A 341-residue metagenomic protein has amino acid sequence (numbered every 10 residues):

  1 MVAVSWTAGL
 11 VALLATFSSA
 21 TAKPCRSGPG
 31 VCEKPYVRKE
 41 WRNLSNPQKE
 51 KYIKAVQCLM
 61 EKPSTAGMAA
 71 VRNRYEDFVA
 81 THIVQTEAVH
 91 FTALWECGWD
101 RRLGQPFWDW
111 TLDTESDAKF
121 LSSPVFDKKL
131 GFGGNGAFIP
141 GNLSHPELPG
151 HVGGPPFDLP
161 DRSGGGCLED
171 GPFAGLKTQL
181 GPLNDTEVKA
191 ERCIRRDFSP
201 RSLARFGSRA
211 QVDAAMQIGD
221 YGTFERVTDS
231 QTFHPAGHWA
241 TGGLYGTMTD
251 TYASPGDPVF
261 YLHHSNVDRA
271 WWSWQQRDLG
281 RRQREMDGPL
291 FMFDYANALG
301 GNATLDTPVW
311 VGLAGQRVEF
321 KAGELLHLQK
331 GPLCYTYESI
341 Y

Functional and structural regions predicted by a protein language model:
M1-P24: Fungal secretory targeting signals
T21-Y341: C-terminal accessory segments of proteins
